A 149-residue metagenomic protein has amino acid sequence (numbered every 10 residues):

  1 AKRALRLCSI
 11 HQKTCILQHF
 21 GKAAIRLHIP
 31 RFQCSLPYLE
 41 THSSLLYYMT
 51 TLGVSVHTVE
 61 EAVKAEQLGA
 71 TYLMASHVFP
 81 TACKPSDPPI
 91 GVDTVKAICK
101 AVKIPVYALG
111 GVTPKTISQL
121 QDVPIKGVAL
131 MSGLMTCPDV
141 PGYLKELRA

Functional and structural regions predicted by a protein language model:
A1-L17, L36-L39, S43-T58, S86-P114 (+1 more regions): Alpha-helix-loop-beta-strand connector modules within alpha/beta enzyme cores
L5-I10, S44, E66-G69, Q121-P124: Acidic (Asp/Glu)-rich catalytic clusters
I16-L17, Q33, G53, Y72-M74 (+1 more regions): Conserved beta-strand positions in the central sheet of alpha/beta enzyme cores
K22, L27, P37, V59-S76 (+1 more regions): Alpha/beta enzyme core
I29-Q33, L46-L52, A70-T71, I125: Active-site regions of enzymes building and remodeling cell-envelope glycoconjugates
L36-S44, M74-S86, P114-R148: Glycine-rich phosphate-binding active-site loops on the catalytic face of alpha/beta enzymes
